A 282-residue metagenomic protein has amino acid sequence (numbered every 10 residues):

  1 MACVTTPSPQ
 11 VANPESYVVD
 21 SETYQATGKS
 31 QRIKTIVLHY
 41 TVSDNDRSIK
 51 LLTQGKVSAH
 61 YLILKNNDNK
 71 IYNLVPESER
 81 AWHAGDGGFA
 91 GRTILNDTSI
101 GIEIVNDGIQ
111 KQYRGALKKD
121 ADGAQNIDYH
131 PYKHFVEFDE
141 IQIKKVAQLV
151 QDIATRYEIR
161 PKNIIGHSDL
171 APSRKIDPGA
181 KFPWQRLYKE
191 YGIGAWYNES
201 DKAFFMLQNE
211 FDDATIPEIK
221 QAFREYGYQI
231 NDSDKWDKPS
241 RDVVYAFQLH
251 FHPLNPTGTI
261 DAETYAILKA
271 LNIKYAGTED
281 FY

Functional and structural regions predicted by a protein language model:
S8-K162: Active-site-adjacent loop/helix surface patches within enzyme catalytic domains that shape the substrate-binding cleft
Y24, I49, G88-F89, Y129-I141 (+4 more regions): Second-shell loop/turn segments in exported
G28, L62-I63, A180-L207: Acidic, His- and aromatic-enriched active-site or binding-groove loops in soluble protein domains that engage sugars
K29-Q31, Q54, R92-T98, F135-V146 (+4 more regions): Solvent-exposed, acidic/flexible segments
L52, E77, V105-G108, L149-R160 (+4 more regions): Structured segments of extracytoplasmic/periplasmic soluble domains in secreted or envelope-associated proteins
I159-R174: Acidic/histidine-rich, metal-coordinating catalytic segments
Q208-L271, T278-F281: Short acidic, glycine/serine/threonine-rich helix-capping segments at coil-helix boundaries
